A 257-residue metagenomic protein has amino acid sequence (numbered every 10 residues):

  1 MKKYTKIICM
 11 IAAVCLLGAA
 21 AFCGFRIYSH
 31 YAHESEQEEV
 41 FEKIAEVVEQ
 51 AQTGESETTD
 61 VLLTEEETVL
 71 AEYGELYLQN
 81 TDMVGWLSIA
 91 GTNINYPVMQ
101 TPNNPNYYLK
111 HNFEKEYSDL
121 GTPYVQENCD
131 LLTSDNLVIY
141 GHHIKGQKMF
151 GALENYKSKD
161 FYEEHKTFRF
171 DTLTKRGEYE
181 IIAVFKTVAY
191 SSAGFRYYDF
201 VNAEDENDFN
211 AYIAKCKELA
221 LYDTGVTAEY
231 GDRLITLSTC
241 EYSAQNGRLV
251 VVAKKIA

Functional and structural regions predicted by a protein language model:
M1-L16: N-terminal Sec-pathway targeting helices
A20-A257: Solvent-exposed, non-transmembrane regions of membrane-associated and secreted proteins
